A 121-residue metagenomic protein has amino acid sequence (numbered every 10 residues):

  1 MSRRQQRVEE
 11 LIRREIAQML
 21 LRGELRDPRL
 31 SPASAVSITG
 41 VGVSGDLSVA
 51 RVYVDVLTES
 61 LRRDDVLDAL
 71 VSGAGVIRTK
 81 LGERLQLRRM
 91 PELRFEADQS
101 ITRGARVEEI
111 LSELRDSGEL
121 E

Functional and structural regions predicted by a protein language model:
M1-V49, D55-E121: Charge-rich, low-complexity N-terminal segments
